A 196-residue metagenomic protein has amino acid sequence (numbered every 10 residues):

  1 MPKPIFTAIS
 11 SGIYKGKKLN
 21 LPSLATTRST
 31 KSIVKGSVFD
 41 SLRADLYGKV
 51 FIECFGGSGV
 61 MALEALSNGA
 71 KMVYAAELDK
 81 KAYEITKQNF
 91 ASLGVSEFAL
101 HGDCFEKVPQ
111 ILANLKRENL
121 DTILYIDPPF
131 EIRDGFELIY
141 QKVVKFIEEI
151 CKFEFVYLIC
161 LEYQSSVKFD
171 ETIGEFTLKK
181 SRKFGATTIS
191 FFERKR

Functional and structural regions predicted by a protein language model:
M1-N68, E84: S-adenosyl-L-methionine
L19, E97-L100, L178: Generic structural signal for residues in well-ordered beta-strands
V50, A99-L100, L124, I159: Residue-level marker for buried hydrophobic side chains located in beta-strands that build the well-ordered beta-sheet
M72-E77: Conserved SAM-binding motif I beta-strand of class I
D79-K81: Helix N-cap at the beta1-alpha1 junction of Rossmann-like dinucleotide-binding domains, i.e., the first residues
E84-L120: S-adenosyl-L-methionine
R117-T177: S-adenosylmethionine
K180-R196: Core SAM-dependent methyltransferase catalytic element
